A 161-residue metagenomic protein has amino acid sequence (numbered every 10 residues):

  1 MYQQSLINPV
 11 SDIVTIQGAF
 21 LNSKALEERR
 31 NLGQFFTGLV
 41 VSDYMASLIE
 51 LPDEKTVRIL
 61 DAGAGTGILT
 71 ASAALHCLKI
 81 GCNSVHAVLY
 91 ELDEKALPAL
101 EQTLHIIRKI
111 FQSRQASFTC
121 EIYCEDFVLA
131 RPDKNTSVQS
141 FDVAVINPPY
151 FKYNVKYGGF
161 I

Functional and structural regions predicted by a protein language model:
M1-I161: SAM-dependent methyltransferase catalytic region
